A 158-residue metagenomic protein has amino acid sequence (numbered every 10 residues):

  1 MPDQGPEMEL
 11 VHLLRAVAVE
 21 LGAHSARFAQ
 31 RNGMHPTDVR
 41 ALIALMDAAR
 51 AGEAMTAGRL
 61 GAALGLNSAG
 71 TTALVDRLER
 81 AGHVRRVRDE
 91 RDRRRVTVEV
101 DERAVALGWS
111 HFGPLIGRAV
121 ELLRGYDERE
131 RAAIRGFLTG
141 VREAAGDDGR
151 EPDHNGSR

Functional and structural regions predicted by a protein language model:
M1, E130-R158: C-terminal regulatory/oligomerization modules of transcriptional regulators
M1-N32: N-terminal leader segment of winged-helix/HTH proteins
H12, P36, R40, A133-G136 (+1 more regions): Amphipathic alpha-helical interaction segments
A26-L66: N-terminal helix-turn-helix DNA-binding core of bacterial DNA-binding proteins
G65-S68, D76: Membrane-embedded alpha-helical bundles of multi-pass transporters/translocases, especially carrier/permease families
D76-A132: Charged, amphipathic alpha-helical coiled-coil/dimerization segments
